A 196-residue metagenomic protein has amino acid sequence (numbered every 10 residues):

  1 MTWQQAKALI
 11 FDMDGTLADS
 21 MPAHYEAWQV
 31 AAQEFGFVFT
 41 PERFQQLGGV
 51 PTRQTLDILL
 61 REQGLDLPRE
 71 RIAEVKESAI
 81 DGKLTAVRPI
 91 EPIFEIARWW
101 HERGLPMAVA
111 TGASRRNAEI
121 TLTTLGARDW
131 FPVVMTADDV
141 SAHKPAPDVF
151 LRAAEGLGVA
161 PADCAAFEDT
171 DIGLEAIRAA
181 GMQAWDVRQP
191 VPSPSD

Functional and structural regions predicted by a protein language model:
M1-K7, E70, R98-H101, S114-D196: Asp-based, Mg2+/Mn2+-dependent phosphohydrolase catalytic module
M1-Q46, A179, P194: Active-site neighborhood of HAD-like aspartate-dependent phosphohydrolases
Q5, G82-V109, R115, E119: Short, acidic loop-to-helix structural element flanking the phosphoryl-transfer center in phosphate-processing enzymes
L17, P89, M107, A142 (+1 more regions): Conserved SAM-binding loop
A23, L47-P51, V75, R88-P92 (+4 more regions): Short beta->alpha linker loops
G49-G82, W99: A metal-dependent, Asp-based hydrolase signature
